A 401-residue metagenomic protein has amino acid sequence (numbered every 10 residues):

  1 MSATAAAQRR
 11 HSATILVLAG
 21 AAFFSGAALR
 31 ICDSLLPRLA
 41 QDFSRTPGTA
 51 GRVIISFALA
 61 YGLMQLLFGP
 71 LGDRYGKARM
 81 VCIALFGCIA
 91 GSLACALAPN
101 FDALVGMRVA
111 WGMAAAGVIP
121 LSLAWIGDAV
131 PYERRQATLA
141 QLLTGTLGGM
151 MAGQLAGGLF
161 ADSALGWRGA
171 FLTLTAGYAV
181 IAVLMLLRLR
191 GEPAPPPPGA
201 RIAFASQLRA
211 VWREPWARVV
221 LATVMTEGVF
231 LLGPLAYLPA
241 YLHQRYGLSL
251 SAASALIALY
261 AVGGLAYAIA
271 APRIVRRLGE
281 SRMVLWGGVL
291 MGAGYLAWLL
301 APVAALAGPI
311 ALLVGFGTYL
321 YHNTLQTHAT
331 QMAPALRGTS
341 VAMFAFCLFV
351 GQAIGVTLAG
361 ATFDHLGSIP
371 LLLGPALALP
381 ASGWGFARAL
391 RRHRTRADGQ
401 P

Functional and structural regions predicted by a protein language model:
S2-Q8, R190-V220: Juxtamembrane intracellular "pre-TM" segments in multi-pass secondary transporters
S44, G76, L97-A103, P131 (+2 more regions): Helix-breaking motifs and short loop linkers at transmembrane-helix boundaries and internal kinks in secondary membrane
L63-F101: Conserved MFS/SLC helix-loop-helix module at the cytosolic interface between two early adjacent transmembrane helices
Q65-G76, Y267-G279, F363-D364: Helix-to-loop junctions at the C-terminal end of transmembrane segments in multipass secondary transporters
G87, G91, D102-A110, A305-L313: Paired small-residue
M107-G148: Cytoplasmic helix-loop-helix junction between adjacent transmembrane helices in 12-TM secondary transporters
T175-P195, G385-L390: C-terminal membrane-cytosol helix-exit motif in multi-pass small-molecule transporters
S281-L325: C-terminal transmembrane helical hairpin of 12-TM major facilitator-type secondary transporters
